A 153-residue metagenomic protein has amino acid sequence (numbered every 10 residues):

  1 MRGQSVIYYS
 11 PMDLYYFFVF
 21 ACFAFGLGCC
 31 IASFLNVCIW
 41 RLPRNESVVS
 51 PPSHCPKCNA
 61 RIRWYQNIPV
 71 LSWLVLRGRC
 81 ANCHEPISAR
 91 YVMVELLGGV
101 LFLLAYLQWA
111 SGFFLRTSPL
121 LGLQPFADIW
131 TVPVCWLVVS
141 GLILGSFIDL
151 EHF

Functional and structural regions predicted by a protein language model:
G3-H152: A membrane-topology feature that recognizes alpha-helical transmembrane segments and their immediate juxtamembrane
